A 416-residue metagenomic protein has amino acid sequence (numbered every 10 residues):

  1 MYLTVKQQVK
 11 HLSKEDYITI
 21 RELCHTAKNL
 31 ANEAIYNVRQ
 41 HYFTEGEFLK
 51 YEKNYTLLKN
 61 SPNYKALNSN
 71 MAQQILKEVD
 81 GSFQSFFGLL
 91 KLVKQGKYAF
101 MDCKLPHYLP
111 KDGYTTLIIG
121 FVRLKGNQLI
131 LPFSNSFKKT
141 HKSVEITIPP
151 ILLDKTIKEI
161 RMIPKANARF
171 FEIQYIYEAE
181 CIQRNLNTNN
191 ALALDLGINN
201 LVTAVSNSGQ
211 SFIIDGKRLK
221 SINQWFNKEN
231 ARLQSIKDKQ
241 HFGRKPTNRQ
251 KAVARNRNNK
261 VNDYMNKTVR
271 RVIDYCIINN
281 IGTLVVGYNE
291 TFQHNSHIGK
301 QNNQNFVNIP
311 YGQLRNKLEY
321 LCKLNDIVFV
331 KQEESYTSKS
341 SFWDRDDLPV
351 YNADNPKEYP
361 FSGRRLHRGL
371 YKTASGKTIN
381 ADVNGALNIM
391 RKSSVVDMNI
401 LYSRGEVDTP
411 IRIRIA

Functional and structural regions predicted by a protein language model:
M1-Q74: Gly/serine-rich nucleotide phosphate-binding loop at the start of the catalytic core of nucleotide/ADP-ribose-handling
L3, R169-A416: Positively charged, helix-rich recognition surfaces that bind polyanionic ligands
V5-H11, K138-I148, F212-I214: Generic detection of short hydrophobic beta-strand segments and adjacent strand-loop junctions
C24-A27, I75-F83, K251-N258: Short amphipathic alpha-helical coiled-coil/interface segments
A31-V38, F83-L90, N200, K237 (+2 more regions): A generic secondary-structure signal for well-formed alpha-helical elements
A34, Q74-F86, A381-S393: Stable alpha-helical structural segments in soluble proteins, enriched in small hydrophobic residues
Y36, Q40, E47-K50, L90-M101 (+3 more regions): Short coil/turn segments at secondary-structure boundaries
E52-K165, Q304, N308: Acidic carboxylate diad motif detector
